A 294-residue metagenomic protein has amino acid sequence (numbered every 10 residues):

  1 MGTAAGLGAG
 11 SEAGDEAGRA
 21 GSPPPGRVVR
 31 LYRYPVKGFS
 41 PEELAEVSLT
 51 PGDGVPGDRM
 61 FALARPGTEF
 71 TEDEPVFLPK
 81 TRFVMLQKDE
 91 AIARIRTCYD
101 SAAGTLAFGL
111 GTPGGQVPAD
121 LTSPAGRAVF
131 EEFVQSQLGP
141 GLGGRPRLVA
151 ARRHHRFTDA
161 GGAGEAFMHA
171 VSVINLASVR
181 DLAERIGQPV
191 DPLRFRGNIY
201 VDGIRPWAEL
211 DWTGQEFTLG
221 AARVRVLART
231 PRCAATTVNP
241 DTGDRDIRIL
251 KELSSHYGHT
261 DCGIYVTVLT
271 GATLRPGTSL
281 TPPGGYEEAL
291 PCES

Functional and structural regions predicted by a protein language model:
M1-S294: Metal-cofactor-dependent catalytic cores
